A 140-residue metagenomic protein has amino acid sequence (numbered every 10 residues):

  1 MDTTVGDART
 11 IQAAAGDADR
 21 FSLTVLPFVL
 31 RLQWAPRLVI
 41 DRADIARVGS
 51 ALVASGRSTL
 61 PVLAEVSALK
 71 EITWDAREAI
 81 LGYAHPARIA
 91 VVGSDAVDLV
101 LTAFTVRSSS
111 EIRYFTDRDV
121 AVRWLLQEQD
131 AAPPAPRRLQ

Functional and structural regions predicted by a protein language model:
M1-Q140: Amphipathic, Lys/Arg-enriched alpha-helical "gate/interface" segment within cytosolic domains that mediates
